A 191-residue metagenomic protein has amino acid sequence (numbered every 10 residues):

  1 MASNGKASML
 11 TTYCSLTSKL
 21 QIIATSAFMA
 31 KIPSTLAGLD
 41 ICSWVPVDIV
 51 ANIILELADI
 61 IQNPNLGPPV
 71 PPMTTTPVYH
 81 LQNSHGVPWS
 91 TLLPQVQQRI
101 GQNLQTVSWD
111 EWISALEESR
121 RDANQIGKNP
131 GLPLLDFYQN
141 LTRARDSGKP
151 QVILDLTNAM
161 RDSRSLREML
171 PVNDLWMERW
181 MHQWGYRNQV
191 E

Functional and structural regions predicted by a protein language model:
M1-S43, V47-P68, V96: NAD(P)-dependent short-chain dehydrogenase/reductase
A30-S34, T74-T75, L156-R161: Short acidic (Asp/Glu) and glycine-rich catalytic loops that position anionic groups and cofactors
L36-I41, L141-K149, L166-R167: Active-site rim elements
V45, V87, L154: Residue-level signal for the nucleotide or nucleotide-sugar donor/cofactor binding architecture
L57-A144, D162, W184-E191: Mid/C-terminal beta-alpha module of Rossmann-like enzyme folds, strongest in SDR-family dehydrogenases/epimerases
K149, I153-E191: Amphipathic terminal alpha-helices
